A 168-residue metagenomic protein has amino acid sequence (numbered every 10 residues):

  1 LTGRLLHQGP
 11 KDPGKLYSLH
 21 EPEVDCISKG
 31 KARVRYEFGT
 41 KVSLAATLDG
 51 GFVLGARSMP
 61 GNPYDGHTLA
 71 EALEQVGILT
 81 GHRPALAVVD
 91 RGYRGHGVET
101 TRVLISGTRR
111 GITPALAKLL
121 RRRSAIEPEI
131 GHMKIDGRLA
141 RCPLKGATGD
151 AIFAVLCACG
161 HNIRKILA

Functional and structural regions predicted by a protein language model:
L1-A85, R91: Polybasic low-complexity intrinsically disordered regions
G9, I166-A168: Charged, often Cys/His-bearing segments associated with DNA-binding zinc-finger transcription factors
T47, A72-L79, E129-H132, D136 (+2 more regions): Generic, well-ordered alpha-helical scaffold segments in large soluble proteins
G55-G61, L144-T148, A168: Short alpha-helical "patches" and their helix-cap loops
T80-V155: Helix-centered, glycine/charged polyanion-binding patches within enzymatic domains that contact phosphate-containing
